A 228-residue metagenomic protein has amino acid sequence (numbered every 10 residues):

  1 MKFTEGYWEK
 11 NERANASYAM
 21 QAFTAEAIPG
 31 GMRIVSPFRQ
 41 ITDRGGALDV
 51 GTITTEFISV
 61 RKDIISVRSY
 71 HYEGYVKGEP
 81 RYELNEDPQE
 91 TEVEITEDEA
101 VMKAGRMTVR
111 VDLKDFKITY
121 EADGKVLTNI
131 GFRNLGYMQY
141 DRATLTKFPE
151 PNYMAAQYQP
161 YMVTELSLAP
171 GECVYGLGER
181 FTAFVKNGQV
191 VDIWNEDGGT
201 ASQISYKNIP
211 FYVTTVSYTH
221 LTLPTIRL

Functional and structural regions predicted by a protein language model:
M1-E5, R39, A47, Y70-Y72 (+3 more regions): Catalytic and substrate-binding clefts that recognize carbohydrates or anionic sugar/phosphate headgroups
K2-R44, D49-A100: A low-complexity, Ser/Thr/Gly/Pro-enriched, surface-exposed linker/loop concept that marks segments flanking
